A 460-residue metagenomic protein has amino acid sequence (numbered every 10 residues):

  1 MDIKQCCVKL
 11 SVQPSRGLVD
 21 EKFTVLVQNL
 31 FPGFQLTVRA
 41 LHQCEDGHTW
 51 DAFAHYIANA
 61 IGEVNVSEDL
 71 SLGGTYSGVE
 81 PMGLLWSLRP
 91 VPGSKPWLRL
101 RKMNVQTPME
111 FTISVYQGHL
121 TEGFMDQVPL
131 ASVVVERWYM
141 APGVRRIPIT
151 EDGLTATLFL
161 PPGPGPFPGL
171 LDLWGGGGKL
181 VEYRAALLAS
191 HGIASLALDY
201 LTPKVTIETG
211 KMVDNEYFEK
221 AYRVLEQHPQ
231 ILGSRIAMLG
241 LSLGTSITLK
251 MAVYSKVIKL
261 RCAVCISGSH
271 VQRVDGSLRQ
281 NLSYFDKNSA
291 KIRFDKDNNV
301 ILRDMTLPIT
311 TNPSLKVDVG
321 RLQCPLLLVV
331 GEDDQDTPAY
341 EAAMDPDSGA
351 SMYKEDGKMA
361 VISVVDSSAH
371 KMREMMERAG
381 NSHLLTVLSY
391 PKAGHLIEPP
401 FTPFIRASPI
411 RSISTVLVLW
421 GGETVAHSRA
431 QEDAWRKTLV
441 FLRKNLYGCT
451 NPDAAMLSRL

Functional and structural regions predicted by a protein language model:
D2-F34, H42, D46-F53, I57-A58 (+1 more regions): N-terminal cap/lid segment of alpha/beta-hydrolase-fold proteins
R39-S94: Ser/Thr-rich low-complexity repeats and stalk/linker segments
G153-T155, P164-Q227, G233, D275-L278 (+1 more regions): Cap/lid segment of the alpha/beta-hydrolase catalytic domain
K179-Y183, H191, E219-I292, K296-R321 (+1 more regions): Primarily recognizes the serine-hydrolase "nucleophile elbow" in alpha/beta-hydrolase and SGNH/GDSL folds
G320-L326, H383-L384: Short, proline-enriched alpha-helix->beta-strand connector loops that line the catalytic pocket of alpha/beta-hydrolase
L322, L328-V330, K354: Short beta-strand/loop motif that positions the catalytic acidic residue of the alpha/beta-hydrolase fold
Q335-D345, V361-K371, E398-P399: Conserved alpha/beta-hydrolase "acid-adjacent" motif
S348-G357, H370, E377-L460: C-terminal catalytic histidine-bearing segment of alpha/beta-hydrolase fold enzymes
